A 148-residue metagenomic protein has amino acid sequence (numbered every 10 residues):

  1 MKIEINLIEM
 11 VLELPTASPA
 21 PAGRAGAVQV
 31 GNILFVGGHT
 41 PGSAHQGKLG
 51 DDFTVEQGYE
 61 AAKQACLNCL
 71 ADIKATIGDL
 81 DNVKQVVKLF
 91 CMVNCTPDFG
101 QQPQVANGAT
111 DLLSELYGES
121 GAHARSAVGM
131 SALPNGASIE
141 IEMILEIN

Functional and structural regions predicted by a protein language model:
M1-N148: Short, polar/acidic, helix-capping and beta-turn segments at strand->helix junctions that line the mouths
